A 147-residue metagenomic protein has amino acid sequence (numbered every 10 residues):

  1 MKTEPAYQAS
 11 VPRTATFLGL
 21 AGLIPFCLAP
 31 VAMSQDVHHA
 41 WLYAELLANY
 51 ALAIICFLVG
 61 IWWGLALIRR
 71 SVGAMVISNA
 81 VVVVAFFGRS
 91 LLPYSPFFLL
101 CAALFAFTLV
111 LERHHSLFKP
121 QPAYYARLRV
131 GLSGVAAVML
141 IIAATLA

Functional and structural regions predicted by a protein language model:
M1-V11: Short, Lys/Arg-rich, polar N-terminal cytosolic tail immediately upstream of the first transmembrane signal-anchor
V11-A21: Hydrophobic transmembrane alpha-helical segments in integral membrane proteins
L20-C27, L46-S90: Core segments of alpha-helical transmembrane spans in multipass integral membrane proteins
C27-A32, A85-S95, A136-A147: Hydrophobic alpha-helical transmembrane segments in multi-pass integral membrane proteins
A32-A44: Short, hydrophobic transmembrane alpha-helix segments
I54-L58, A103-H114: Alpha-helical transmembrane segments and their membrane-interface exit regions
S90-F107: Transmembrane helix-loop-helix
H115-A137: Interfacial loop-to-transmembrane junctions
